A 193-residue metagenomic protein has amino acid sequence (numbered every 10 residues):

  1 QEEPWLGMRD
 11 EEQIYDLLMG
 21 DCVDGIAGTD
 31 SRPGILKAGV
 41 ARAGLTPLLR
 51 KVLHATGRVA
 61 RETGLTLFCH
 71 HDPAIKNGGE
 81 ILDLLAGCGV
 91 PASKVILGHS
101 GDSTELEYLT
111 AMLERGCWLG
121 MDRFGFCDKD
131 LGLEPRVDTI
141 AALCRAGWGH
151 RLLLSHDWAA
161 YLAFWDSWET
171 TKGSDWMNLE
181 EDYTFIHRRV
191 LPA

Functional and structural regions predicted by a protein language model:
Q1-E12, A92, G101, G132-E134 (+1 more regions): Helix-coil boundary/capping segments in enzymes
Q1-E62, T66, W118, G125-C127: Active-site gating/metal-coordination segments in enzymes
E2-P4, I81, Y108-L109, A163-S167: Short acidic, glycine/serine/threonine-rich loops at helix termini
E2-R9, T171-L179: Acidic/histidine-rich helix-loop elements that form or flank divalent-metal/phosphate-binding sites at the catalytic
D21-S31, R58-R61, L85-G89, L109-G116 (+1 more regions): Acidic (Asp/Glu)-rich catalytic clusters
R50-A55, L133-I140: Charged helix-capping and loop-helix junction motifs
E62-P135, K172-T184, L191-P192: Active-site core of metal-dependent hydrolases
D122-R123, G149-T171: Short acidic/histidine-rich active-site segments
